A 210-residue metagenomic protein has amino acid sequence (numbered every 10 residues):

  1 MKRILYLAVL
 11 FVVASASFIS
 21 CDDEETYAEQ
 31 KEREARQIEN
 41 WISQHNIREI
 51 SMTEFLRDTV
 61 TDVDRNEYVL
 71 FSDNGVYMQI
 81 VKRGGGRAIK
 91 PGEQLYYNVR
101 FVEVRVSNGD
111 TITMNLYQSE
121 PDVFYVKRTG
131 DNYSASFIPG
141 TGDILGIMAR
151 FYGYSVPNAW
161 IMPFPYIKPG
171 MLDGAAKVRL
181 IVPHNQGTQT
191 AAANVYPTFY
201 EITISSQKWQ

Functional and structural regions predicted by a protein language model:
M1-A8: Bacterial N-terminal signal peptides that target proteins for export
L5, C21-Q210: Cross-family detector of peptidyl-prolyl cis-trans isomerase
F11-S15: Alpha-helical transmembrane segments
A16-S20: C-terminal motif of bacterial Sec signal peptides marking the signal peptidase cleavage site
